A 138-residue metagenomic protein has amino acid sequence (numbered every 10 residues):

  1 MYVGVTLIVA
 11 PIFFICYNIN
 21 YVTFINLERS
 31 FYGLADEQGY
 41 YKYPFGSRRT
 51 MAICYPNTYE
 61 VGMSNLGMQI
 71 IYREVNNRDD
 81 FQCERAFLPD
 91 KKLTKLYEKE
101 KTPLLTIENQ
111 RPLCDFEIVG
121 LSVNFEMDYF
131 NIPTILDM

Functional and structural regions predicted by a protein language model:
G4-V5, F13-I19: Short, positively charged and aromatic/hydrophobic N-terminal segments
I19-M138: A short, structured N-terminal alpha-helical element that caps or precedes a catalytic domain
